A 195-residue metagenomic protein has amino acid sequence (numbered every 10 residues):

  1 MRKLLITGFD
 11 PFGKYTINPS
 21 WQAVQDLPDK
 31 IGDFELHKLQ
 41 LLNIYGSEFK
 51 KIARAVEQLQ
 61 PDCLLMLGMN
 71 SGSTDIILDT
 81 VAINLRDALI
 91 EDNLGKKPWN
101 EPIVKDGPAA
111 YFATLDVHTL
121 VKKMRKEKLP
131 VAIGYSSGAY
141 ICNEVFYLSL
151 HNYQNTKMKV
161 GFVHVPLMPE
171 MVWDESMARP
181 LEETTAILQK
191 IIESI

Functional and structural regions predicted by a protein language model:
M1-S137, H151-N155, S176-E183, Q189-I195: N-terminal catalytic or cofactor-binding beta/alpha core of small enzyme domains
K14, C142, M168-D174: Short active-site-adjacent structural elements
S71, P166-P169: Glycine-rich beta-alpha junction loops
G134-L167: Active-site oxyanion/phosphate-handling segment shared across diverse enzymes
